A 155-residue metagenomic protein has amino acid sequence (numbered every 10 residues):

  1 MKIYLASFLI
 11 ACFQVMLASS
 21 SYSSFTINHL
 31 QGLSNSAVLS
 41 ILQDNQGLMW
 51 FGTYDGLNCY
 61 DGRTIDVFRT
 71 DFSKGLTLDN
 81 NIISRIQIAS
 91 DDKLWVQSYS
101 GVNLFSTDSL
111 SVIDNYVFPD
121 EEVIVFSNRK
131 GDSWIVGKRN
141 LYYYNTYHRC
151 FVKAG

Functional and structural regions predicted by a protein language model:
M1-G155: Carboxylate-rich, polar loop motifs that coordinate divalent cations or form catalytic acidic clusters
